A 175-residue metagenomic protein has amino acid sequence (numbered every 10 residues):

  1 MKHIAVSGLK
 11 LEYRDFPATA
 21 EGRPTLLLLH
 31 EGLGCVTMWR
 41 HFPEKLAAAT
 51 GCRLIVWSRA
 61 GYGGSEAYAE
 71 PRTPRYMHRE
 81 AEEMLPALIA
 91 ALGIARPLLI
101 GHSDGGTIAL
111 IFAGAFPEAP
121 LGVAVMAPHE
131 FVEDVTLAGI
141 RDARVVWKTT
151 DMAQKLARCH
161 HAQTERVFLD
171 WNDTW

Functional and structural regions predicted by a protein language model:
M1-K10: N-terminal cap/lid segment of alpha/beta-hydrolase-fold proteins
L9-Y68: Conserved HGGG/HGGXW glycine-rich cap/lid loop of the alpha/beta-hydrolase fold
G34, G61, G106, E130-F131: Active-site micro-motifs of SAM-dependent methyltransferase domains
P43, I89, F112-A113: A conserved amphipathic alpha-helix that caps or lines the catalytic cleft of carbohydrate- and lipid-modifying enzymes
T50, V56-L98: Active-site loop/oxyanion-hole signature of alpha/beta-hydrolase fold enzymes
P97, G101-G106: Conserved alpha/beta-hydrolase "nucleophile elbow" surrounding the catalytic nucleophile
T107-M152: Flexible "cap/lid" loop of the alpha/beta hydrolase fold
A138-W175: The alpha/beta-hydrolase serine catalytic core
